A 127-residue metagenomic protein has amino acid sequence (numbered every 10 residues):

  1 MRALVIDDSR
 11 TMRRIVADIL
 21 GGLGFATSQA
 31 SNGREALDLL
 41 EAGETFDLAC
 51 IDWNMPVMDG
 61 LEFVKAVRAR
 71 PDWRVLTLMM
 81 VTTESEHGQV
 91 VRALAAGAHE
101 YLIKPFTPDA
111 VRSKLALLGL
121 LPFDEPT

Functional and structural regions predicted by a protein language model:
R14-G22: Charged docking surfaces used in two-component/phosphorelay signaling
Q29-L48: Acidic, metal-coordinating helix/loop segments flanking the phosphotransfer/catalytic sites of two-component signaling
M55-M58: Receiver (REC) domain active-site loop signature in two-component systems and cognate sites in sensor histidine kinases
H99: Short, glycine/charged-rich "phosphate-handling" switch motifs in NTP-dependent and phosphotransfer domains
F106-L115: C-terminal output helix
